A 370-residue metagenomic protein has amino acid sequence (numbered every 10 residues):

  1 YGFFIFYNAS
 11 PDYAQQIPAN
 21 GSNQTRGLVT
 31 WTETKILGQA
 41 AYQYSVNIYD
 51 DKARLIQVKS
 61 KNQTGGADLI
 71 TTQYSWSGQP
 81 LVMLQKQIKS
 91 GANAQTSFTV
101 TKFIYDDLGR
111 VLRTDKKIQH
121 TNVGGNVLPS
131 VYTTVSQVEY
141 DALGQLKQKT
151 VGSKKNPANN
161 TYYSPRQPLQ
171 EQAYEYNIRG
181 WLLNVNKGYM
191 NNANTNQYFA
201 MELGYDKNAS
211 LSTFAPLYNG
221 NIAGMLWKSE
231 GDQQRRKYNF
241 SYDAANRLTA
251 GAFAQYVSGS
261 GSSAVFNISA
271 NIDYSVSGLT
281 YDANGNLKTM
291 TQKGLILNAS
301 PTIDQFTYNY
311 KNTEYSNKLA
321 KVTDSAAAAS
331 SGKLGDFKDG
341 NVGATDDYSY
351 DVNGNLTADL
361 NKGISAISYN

Functional and structural regions predicted by a protein language model:
G2-D50, L55-N370: Acidic/glycine-rich beta-solenoid
